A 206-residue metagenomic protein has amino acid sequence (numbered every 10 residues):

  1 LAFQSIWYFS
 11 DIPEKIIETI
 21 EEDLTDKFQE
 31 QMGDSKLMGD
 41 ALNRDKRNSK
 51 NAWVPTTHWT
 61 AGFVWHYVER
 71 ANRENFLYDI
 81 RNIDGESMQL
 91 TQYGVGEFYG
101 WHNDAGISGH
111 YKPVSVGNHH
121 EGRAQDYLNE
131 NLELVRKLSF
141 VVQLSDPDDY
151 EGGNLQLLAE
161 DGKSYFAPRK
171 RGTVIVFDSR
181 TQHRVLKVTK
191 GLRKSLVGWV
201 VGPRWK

Functional and structural regions predicted by a protein language model:
L1-V174, R180-K206: Fe(II)/2-oxoglutarate oxygenase catalytic core
